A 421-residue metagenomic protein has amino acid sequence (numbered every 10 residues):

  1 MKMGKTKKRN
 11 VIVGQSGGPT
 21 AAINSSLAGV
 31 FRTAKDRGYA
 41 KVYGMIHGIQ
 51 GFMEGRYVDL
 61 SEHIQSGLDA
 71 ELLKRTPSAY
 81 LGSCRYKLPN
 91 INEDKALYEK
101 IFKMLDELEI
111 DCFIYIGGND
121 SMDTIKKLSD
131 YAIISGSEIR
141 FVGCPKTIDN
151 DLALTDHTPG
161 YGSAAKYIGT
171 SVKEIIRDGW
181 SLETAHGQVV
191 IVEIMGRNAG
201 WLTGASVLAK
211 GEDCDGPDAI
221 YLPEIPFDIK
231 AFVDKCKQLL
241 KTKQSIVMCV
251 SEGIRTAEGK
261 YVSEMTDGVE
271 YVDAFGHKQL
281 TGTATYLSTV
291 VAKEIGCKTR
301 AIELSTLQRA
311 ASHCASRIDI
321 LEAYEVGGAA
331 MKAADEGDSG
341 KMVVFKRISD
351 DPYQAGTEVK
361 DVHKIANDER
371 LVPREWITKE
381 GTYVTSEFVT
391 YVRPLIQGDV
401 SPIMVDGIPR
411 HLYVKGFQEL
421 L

Functional and structural regions predicted by a protein language model:
K2-K5, G55-D111, D120, K173: Glycine-rich oxoanion-binding loops at beta->alpha junctions
K2-Y57: N-terminal phosphate-binding or glycine-rich loops at protein starts, especially the Walker A/P-loop of NTPases
K7-V13, L73-K87, K146-D156, H186-G187 (+1 more regions): Gly-rich Lys/Arg/Thr-decorated short loops/hinges at beta-loop-alpha junctions or inter-strand turns that position
S16-G18, M45-G51, R85-Y86, G118-N119 (+6 more regions): Short, ordered loop/turn segments at secondary-structure junctions
T20-V30, F52-M53, P89, A96-E99 (+6 more regions): Short glycine/serine/threonine-rich phosphate/pyrophosphate-binding segments that cradle anionic phosphate groups
V42, M104, C112-G117, D123-S135 (+2 more regions): Accessory alpha-helical/coil subdomains and C-terminal extensions that flank or cap enzyme catalytic cores
S263-L421: C-terminal non-catalytic interaction/assembly regions of soluble proteins
